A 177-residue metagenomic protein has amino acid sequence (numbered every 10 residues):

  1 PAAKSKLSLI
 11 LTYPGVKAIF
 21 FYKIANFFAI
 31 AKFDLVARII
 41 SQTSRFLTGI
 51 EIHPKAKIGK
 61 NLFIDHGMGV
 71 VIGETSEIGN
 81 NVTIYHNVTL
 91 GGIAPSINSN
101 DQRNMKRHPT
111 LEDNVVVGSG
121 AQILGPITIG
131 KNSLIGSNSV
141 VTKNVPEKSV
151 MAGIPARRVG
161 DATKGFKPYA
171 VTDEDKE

Functional and structural regions predicted by a protein language model:
P1-T48, F166-E177: Terminal amphipathic alpha-helical/low-complexity segments used for targeting or macromolecular assembly
K6, N100-D101: A short, mixed-charge helix-start or loop-turn motif at secondary-structure junctions
P14-G15, F20-K23, A56, L62 (+3 more regions): Solvent-exposed, flexible loop/coil residues
G15, A31, H53, G73 (+1 more regions): Residues at secondary-structure transition points
T48, H53-P54, G59-K60, D65-E74 (+11 more regions): Left-handed beta-helix
I97: Glycine-rich phosphate/ribose-binding loops and adjacent secondary-structure elements that form binding surfaces
D101-L124, I154-E177: C-terminal segments of enzyme domains that contribute to small-molecule binding surfaces
